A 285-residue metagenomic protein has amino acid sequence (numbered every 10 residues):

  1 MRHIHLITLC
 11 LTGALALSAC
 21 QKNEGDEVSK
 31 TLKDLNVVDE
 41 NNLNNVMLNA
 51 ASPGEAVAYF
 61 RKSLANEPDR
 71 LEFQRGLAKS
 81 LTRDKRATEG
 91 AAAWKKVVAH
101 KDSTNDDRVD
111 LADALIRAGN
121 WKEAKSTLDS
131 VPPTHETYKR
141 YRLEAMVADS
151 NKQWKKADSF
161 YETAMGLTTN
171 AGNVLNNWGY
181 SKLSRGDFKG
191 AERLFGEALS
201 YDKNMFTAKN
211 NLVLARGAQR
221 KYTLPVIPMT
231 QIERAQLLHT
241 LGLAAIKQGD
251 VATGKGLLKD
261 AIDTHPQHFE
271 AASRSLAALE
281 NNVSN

Functional and structural regions predicted by a protein language model:
R2, C20-G76, R83-T88, A92: N-terminal leader/linker segments that initiate helical-solenoid repeat arrays
N66, A99-K101, V131-H135, G166-L167 (+3 more regions): Structural marker of alpha-solenoid helical repeat scaffolds
L71-E72, T104-D106, E136-K139, W154 (+5 more regions): Helix-start (N-cap) detector for alpha-helical repeat units in TPR-like alpha-solenoids, especially tetratricopeptide
G76, D110, L143-E144, N177 (+3 more regions): Canonical tetratricopeptide repeat
